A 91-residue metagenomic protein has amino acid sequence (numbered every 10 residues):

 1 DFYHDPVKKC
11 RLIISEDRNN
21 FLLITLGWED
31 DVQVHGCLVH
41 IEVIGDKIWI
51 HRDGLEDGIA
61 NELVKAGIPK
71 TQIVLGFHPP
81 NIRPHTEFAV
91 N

Functional and structural regions predicted by a protein language model:
D1-N91: Terminal domain-initiation and capping elements
